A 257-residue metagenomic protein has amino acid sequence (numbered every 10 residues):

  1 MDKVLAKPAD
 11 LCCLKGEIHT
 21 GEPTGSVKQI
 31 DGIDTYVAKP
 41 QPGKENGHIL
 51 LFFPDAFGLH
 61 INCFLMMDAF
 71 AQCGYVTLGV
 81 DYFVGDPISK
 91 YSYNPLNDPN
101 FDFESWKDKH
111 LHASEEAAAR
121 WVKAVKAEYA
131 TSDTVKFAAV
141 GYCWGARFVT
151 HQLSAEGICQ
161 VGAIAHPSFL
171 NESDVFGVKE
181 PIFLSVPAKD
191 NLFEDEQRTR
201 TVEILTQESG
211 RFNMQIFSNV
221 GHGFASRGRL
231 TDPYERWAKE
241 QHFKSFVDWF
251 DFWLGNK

Functional and structural regions predicted by a protein language model:
M1-K257: N-terminal cap/leader regions of alpha/beta-hydrolase-fold enzymes, predominantly small-molecule hydrolases
